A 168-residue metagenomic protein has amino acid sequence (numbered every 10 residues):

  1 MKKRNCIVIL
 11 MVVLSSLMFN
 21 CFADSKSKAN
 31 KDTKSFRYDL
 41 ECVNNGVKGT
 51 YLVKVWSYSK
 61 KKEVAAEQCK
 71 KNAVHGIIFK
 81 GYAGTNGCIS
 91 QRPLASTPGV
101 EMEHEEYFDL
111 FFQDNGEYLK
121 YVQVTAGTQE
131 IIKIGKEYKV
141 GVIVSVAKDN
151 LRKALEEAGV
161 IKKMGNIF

Functional and structural regions predicted by a protein language model:
M1-S27: Bacterial Sec-dependent N-terminal signal peptides
C21-F168: Domain-level marker for long, solvent-exposed, non-transmembrane regions
